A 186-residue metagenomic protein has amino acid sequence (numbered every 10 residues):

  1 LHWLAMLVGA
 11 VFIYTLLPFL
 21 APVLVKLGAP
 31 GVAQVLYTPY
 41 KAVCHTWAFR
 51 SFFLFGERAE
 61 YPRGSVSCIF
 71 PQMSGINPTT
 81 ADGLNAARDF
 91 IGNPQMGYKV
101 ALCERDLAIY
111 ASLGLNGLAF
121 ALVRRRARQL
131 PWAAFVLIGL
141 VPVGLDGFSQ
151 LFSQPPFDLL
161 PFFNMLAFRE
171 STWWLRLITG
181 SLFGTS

Functional and structural regions predicted by a protein language model:
L1-V8, Q129-V136, F163, E170-W173: Membrane-water interface of alpha-helical transmembrane segments
W3-G31: N-terminal signal-anchor transmembrane alpha helix
G9-P18, S112-N116, P131-Q154: Small-polar-interrupted transmembrane alpha-helices in polytopic inner-membrane proteins
K26-L102, F162-F168: Extracytosolic (periplasmic/ER-lumenal) interhelical loops and adjacent juxtamembrane/interface segments of multi-pass
G28, G97, L145-F183: Interfacial helix-loop-helix junctions of multi-pass membrane proteins
A101-F120: Hydrophobic alpha-helical transmembrane segments
A111-N116, T179-S186: Hydrophobic cores of alpha-helical transmembrane segments in multi-pass inner/ER membrane proteins, independent
L122-L130: Membrane-interface helix-boundary motifs at transmembrane edges
